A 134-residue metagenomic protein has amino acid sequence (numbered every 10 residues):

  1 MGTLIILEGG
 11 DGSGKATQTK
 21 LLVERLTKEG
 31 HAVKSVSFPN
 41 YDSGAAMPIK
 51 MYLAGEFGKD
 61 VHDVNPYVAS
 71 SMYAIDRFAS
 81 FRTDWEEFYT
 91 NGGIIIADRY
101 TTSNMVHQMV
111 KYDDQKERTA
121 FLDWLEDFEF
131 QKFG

Functional and structural regions predicted by a protein language model:
I5-L7: Hydrophobic anchor at the beta1->P-loop junction of P-loop NTPases
G10: P-loop (Walker A) phosphate-binding loop of NTP-binding proteins
K15: Conserved lysine of the Walker
Q18: Hydrophobic positions on the alpha1 helix immediately C-terminal to the Walker A/P-loop
L22, L26-T27: Hydrophobic alpha-helical packing residues
H31-F133: ATP-dependent small-molecule kinase phosphotransfer cores that center on conserved nucleotide phosphate-binding segments
